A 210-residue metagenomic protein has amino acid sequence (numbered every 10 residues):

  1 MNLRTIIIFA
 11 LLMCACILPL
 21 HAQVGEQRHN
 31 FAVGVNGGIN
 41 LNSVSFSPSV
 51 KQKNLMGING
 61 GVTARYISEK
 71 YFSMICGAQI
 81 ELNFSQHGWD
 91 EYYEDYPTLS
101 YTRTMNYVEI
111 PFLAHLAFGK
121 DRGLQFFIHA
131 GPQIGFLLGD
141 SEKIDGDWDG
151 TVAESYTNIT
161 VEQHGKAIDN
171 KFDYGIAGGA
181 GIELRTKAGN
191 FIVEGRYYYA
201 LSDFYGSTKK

Functional and structural regions predicted by a protein language model:
M1-R28, N36: Bacterial Sec-dependent N-terminal signal peptides
A22-R65: Short glycine/proline- and aromatic-enriched beta-strand/turn motifs that initiate or cap beta-hairpins
Q23-N30, E69-C76, G119-Q125, R185-N190: Short loop/turn motifs that connect adjacent beta-strands in outer-membrane beta-barrel proteins
V24, R28, H87, A167 (+2 more regions): Predominantly the C-terminal beta-signal and adjacent terminal strand-loop region of outer-membrane beta-barrel
H29-F31, N54-I58, T104-I110, L124 (+2 more regions): Residues that define the transmembrane beta-barrel architecture of outer-membrane proteins
V35-I39, G60-Y66, L82-F84, I110-L116 (+3 more regions): Residues on the lipid-exposed face of transmembrane beta-strands in outer-membrane beta-barrel proteins
V44-K51, Q86-N106, L138-F172, F204-K210: Flexible, solvent-exposed loop segments that connect beta-strands
L82-W89, T104-N106, L116-F127, Q133-D140 (+2 more regions): Acidic/histidine-enriched, beta-strand-rich ligand/metal-binding domains
